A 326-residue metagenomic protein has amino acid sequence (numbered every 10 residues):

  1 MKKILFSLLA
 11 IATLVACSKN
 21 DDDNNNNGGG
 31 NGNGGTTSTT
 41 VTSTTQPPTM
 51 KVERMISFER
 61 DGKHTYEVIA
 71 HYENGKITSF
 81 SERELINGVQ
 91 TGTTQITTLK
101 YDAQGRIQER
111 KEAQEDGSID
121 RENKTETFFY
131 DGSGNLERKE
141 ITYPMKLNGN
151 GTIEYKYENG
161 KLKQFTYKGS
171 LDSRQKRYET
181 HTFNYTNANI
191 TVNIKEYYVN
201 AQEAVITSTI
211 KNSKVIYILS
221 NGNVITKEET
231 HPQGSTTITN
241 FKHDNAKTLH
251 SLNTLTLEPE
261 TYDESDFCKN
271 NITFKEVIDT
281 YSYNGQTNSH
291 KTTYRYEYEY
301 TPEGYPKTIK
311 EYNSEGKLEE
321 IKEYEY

Functional and structural regions predicted by a protein language model:
K3, K19: Short, conserved catalytic or interaction motifs in soluble domains
I4-A12: Sec-dependent N-terminal signal peptides
V15-A16: C-terminal motif of bacterial Sec signal peptides marking the signal peptidase cleavage site
N20-Y326: Buried hydrophobic residues that stabilize the cores of well-folded domains
